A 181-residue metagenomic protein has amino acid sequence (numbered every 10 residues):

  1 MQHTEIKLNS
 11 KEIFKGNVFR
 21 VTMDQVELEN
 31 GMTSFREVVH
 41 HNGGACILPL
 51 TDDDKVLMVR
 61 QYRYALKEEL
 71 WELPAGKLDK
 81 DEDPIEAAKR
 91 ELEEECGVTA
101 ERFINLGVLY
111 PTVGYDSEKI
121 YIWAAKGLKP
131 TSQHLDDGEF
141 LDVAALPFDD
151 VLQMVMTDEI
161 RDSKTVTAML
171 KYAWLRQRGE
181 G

Functional and structural regions predicted by a protein language model:
M1-K11: A short, amphipathic edge element
N9-C46, D52: Acidic, metal-coordinating catalytic segment for phosphate/diphosphate chemistry, firing primarily on the Nudix
V18-Q25, M58, I122-A124, V143-A145: Conserved hydrophobic/aromatic beta-strand scaffold that supports enzyme active sites
V21-M23, F35, V59, L73 (+1 more regions): Hydrophobic residues on conserved beta-strands that form the core of alpha/beta folds
S34, G43-C46, T51, K77-S163: Unchanged
G44-E68, E72: A glycine-rich, hydrophobic loop/mini-helix early in the fold
K55-V56, K129-T131, G179: Short helix-loop capping/hinge motifs at secondary-structure junctions, enriched in acidic/polar residues
M154-G181: Long hydrophobic alpha-helical segments typical of transmembrane helices together with their membrane-interfacial
